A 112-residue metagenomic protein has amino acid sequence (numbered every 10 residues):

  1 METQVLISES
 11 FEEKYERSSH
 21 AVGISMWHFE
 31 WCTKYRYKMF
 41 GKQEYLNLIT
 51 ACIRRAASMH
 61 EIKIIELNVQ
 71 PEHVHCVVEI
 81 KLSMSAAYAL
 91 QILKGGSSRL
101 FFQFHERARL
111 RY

Functional and structural regions predicted by a protein language model:
M1-Y112: Basic nucleic-acid-binding interfaces
